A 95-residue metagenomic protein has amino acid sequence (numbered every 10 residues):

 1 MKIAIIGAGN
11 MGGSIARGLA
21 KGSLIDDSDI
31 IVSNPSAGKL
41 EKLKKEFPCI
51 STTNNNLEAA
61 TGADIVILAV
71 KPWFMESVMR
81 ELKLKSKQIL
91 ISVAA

Functional and structural regions predicted by a protein language model:
M1-F47, S51-T52, E58: NAD(P)+-binding Rossmann beta1-loop-alpha1 motif at the extreme N-terminus of oxidoreductases
A37, F47, N55-T61, I65-A95: Rossmann-like NAD(P)(H) cofactor-binding subdomain of soluble oxidoreductases
